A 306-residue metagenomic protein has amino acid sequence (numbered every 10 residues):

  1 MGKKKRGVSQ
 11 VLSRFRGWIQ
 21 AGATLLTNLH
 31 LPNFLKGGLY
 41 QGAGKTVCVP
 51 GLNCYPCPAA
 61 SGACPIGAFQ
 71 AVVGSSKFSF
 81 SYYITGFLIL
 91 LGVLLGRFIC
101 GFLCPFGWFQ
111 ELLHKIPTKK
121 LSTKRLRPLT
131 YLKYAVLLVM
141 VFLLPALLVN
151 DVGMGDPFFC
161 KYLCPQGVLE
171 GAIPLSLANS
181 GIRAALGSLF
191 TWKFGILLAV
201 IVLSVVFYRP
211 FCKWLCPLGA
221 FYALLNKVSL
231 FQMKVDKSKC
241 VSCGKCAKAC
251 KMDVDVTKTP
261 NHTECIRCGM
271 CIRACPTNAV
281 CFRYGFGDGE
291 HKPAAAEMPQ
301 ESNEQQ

Functional and structural regions predicted by a protein language model:
M1-T257, T263-Q306: Non-ligating segments of multi-cofactor redox enzymes
